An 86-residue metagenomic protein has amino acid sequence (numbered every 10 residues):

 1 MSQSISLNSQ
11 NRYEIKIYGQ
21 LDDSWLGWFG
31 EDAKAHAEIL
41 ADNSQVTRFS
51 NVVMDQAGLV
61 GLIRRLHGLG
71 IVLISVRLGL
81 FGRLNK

Functional and structural regions predicted by a protein language model:
M1-K86: Long, contiguous binding/interaction regions
